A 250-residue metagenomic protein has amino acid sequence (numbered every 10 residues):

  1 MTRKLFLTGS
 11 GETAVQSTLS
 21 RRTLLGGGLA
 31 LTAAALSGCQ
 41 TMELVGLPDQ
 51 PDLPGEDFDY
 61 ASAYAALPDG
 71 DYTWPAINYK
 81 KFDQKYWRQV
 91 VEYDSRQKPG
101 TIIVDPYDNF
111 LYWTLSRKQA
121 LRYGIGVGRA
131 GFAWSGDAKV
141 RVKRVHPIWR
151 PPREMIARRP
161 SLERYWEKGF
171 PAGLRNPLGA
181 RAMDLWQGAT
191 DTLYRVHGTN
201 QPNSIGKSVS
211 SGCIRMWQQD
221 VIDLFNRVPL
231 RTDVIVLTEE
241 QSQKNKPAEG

Functional and structural regions predicted by a protein language model:
M1-L19, G28-S37: N-terminal secretory signal peptides
R21-R22, R215: Short, cationic motifs built from Arg/Lys/His that form the positively charged side of catalytic pockets
S37-A61: Bacterial Sec signal peptide processing site at the extreme N-terminus
L53-D59, A66, T73, D94-R96 (+1 more regions): Near-N-terminal "mature-domain entry" segment
S62-Q84, T238-G250: Extracytoplasmic and endomembrane cell-envelope/extracellular-matrix remodeling and assembly machinery
I77-Y194: Gly/Pro-biased beta-strand-loop elements
G131-G136, R159-G250: Exported/periplasmic cell-wall-interacting domains
